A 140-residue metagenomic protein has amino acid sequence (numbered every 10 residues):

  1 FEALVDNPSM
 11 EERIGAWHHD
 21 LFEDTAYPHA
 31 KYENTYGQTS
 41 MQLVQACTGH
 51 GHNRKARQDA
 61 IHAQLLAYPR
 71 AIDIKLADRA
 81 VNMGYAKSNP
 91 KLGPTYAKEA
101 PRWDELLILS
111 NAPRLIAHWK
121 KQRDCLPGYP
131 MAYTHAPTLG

Functional and structural regions predicted by a protein language model:
F1-G140: Active-site helical microenvironments for divalent-metal-assisted chemistry
